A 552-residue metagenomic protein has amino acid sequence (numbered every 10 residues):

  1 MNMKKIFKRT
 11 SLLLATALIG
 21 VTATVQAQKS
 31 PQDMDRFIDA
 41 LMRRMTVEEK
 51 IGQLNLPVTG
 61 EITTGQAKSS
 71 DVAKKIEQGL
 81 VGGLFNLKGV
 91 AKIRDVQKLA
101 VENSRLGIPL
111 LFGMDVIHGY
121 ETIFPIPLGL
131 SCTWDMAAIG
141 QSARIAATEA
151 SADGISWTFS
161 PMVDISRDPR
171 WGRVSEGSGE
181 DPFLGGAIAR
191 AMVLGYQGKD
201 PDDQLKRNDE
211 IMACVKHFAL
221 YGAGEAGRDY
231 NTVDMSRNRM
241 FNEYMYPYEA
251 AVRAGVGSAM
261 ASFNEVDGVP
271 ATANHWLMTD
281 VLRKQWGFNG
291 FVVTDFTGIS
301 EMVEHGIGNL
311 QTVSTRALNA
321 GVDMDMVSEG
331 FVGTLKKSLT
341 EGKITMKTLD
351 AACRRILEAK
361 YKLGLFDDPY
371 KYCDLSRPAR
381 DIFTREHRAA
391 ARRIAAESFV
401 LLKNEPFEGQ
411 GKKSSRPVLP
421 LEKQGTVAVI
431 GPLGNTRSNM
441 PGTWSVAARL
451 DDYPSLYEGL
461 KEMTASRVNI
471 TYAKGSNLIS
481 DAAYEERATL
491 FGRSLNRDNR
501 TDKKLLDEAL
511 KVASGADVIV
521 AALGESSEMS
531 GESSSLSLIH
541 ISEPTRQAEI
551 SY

Functional and structural regions predicted by a protein language model:
M1-K29: Bacterial Sec-dependent N-terminal signal peptides
A23-S542, R546: Glycoside hydrolase catalytic-domain context in secreted enzymes
I550-Y552: Hydrophobic alpha-helical segments, chiefly the membrane-spanning helices and signal/signal-anchor peptides
